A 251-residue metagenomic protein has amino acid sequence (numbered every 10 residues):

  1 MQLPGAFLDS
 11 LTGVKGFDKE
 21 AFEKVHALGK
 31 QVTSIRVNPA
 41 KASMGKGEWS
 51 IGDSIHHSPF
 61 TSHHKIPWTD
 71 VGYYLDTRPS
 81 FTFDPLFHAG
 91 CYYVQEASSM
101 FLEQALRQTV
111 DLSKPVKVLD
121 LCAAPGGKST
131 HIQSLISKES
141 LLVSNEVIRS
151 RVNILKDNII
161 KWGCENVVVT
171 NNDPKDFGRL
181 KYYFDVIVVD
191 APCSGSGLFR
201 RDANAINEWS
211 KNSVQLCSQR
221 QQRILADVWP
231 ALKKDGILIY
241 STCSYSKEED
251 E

Functional and structural regions predicted by a protein language model:
M1-E251: S-adenosylmethionine
